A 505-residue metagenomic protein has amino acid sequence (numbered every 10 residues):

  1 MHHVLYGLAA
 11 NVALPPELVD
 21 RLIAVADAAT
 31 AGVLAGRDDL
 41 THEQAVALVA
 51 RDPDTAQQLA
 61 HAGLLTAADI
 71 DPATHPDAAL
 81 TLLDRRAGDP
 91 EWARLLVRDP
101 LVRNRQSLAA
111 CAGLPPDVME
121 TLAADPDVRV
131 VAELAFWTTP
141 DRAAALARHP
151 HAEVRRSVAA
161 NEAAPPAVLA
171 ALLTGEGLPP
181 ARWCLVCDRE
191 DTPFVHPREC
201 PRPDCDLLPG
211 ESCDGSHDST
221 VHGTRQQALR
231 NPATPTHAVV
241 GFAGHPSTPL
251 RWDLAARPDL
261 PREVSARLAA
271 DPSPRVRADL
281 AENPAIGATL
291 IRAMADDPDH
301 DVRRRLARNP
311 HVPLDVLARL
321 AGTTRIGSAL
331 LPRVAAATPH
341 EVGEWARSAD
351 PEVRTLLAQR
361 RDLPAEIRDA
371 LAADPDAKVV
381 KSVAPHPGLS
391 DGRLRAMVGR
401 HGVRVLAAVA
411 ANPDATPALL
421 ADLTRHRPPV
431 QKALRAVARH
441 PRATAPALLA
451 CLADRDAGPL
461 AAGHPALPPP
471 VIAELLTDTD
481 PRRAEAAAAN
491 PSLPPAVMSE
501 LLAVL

Functional and structural regions predicted by a protein language model:
M1-L505: Alpha-helical scaffold segments
